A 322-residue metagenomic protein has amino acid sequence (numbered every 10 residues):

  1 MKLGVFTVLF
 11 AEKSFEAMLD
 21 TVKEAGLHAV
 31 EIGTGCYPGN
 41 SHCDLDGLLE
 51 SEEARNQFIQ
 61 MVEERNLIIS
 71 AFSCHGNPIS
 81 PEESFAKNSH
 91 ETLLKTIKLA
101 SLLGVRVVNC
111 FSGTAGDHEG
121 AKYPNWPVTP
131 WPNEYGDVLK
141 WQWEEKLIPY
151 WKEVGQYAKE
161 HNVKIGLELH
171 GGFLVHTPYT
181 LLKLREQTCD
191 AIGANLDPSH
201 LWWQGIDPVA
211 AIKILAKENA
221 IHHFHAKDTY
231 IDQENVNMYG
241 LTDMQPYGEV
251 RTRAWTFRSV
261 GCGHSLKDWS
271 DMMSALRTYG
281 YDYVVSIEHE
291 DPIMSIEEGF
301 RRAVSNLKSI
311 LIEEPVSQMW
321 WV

Functional and structural regions predicted by a protein language model:
K2, A29-V30, F72, N133 (+2 more regions): Acidic/histidine-rich catalytic cores of soluble enzymes
V5, V22, V30, V62 (+9 more regions): Conserved, mostly hydrophobic/aromatic
F6-F10, G33-Y37, C74-N77, G113-A115 (+4 more regions): Active-site beta-loop-alpha junctions enriched in small/polar residues
E16-A17, Q57-E64, P78-G193, S270 (+1 more regions): Active-site acidic/histidine proton-transfer and metal-coordination neighborhood in alpha/beta enzyme cores
M18-P38, G104-V107: Catalytic domains of carbohydrate-active enzymes, especially glycoside hydrolases
H28, I68, R106-V107, H222 (+1 more regions): Short acidic/polar active-site loop segments enriched in Thr and Asp
G33-Q57, S112-E119: Glycine-rich, proline-tolerant flexible connector loops at the mouths of alpha/beta enzymes
I296-V316: C-terminal helical cap(s) of enzyme catalytic domains, especially alpha/beta-barrels
